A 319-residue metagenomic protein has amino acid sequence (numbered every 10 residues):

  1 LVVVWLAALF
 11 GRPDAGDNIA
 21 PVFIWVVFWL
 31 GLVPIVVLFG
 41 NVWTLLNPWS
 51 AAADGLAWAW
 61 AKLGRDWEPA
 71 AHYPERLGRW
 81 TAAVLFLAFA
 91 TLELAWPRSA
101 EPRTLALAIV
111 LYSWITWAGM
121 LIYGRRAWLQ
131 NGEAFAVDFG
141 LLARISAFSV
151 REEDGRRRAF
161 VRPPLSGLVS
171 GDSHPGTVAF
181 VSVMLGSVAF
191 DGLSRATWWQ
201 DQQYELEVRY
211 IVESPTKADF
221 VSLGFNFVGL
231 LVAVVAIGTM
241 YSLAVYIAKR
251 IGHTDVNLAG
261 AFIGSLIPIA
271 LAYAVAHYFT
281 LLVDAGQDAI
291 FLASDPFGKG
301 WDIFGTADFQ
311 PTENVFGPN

Functional and structural regions predicted by a protein language model:
L1-P163, G167, G176, F190-R195: Transmembrane-helix bundle segments that line or gate the permeation/cavity pathway in multi-pass membrane proteins
L9-D14, A189-R209, L282-K299: Membrane-helix interface motif
D14-V26, S166-L168, L206-F227, T312-N319: Membrane-interface segments at the starts/ends of alpha-helical transmembrane spans
G31-V37, P175-S194, S265-A289: Hydrophobic alpha-helical membrane-insertion segments
P48-L63, A134-S146, P164, F227 (+6 more regions): Hydrophobic alpha-helical segments of integral membrane proteins, encompassing both true transmembrane helices
A52, P74-A82, G171-D172, K217-I237 (+1 more regions): Hydrophobic alpha-helical transmembrane segments
W198-A289: Long, well-ordered mid-to-C-terminal structural blocks that present hydrophobic/aromatic surfaces
L266-A274, D284-N319: Hydrophobic alpha-helical transmembrane segments and adjacent short intramembrane/lumenal linkers of inner/organellar
